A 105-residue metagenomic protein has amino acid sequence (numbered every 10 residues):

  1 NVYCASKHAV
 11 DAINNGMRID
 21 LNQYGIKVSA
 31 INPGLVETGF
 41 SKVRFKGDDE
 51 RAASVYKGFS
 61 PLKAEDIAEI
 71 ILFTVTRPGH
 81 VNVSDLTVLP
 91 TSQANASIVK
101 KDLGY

Functional and structural regions predicted by a protein language model:
N1: Cytosolic ligand/metal-binding cores
S6: Active-site helix of classical SDR
N15: A short, exposed helix-loop element centered on a Lys and neighboring polar residues
I19-N22: Alpha-helical segment proximal to the catalytic Tyr-Lys
A30-I31, T38, E50-A96: C-terminal helical subdomain
L35-R44: Short beta-loop-alpha junction of Rossmann-like oxidoreductase domains
V99-Y105: Non-catalytic terminal and boundary segments that flank Rossmann-like NAD(P)-dependent oxidoreductase
